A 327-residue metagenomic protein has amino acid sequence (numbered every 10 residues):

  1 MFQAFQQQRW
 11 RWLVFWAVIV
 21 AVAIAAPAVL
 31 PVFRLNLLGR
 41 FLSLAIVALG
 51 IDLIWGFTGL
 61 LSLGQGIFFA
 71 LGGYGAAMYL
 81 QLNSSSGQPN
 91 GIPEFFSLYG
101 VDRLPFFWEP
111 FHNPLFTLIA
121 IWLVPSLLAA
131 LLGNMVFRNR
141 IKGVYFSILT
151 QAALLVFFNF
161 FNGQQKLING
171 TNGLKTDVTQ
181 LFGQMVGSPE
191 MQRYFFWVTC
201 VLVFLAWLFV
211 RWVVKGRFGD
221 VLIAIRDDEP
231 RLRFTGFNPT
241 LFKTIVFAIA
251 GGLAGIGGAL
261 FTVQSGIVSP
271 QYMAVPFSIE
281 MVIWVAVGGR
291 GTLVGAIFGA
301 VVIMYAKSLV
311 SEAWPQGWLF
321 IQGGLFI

Functional and structural regions predicted by a protein language model:
M1-I327: Transmembrane alpha-helices and adjacent helix-loop boundaries
